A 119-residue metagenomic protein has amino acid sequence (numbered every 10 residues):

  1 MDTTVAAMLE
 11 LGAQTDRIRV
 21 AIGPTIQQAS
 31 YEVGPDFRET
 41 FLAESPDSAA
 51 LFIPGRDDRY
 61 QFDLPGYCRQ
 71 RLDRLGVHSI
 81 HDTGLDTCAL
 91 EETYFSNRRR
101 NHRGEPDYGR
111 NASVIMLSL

Functional and structural regions predicted by a protein language model:
M1-L119: Active-site microenvironment for binding and transforming phosphate-containing groups
